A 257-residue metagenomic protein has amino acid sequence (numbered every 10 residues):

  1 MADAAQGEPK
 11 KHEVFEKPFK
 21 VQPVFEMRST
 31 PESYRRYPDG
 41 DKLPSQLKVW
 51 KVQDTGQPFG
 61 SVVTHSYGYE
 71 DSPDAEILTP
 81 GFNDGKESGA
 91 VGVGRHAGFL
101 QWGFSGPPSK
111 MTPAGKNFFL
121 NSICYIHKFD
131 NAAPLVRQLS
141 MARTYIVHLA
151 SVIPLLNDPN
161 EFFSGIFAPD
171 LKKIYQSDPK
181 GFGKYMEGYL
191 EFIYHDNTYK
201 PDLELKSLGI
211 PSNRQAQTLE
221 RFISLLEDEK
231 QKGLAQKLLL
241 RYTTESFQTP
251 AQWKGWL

Functional and structural regions predicted by a protein language model:
M1-E76: An acidic, glycine-rich "communication" segment
D71-E76, P80-K206, R241: Extracellular ligand-binding/catalytic regions of CAZymes and related secreted enzymes and adhesion modules
G183, N213-S224, F247-K254: Amphipathic alpha-helical scaffolding segments comprising HEAT/armadillo-like alpha-solenoid repeats
I193, I223-E227: Alpha-solenoid helical repeat architecture
P201-E204, L234-L239, W253: Conserved hydrophobic register position within alpha-solenoid helical repeats
G209, K237-Y242, W256: Core register positions within helices of long alpha-helical scaffolds
P211, E227-K232: Helix-start/N-cap signature of alpha-helical segments
